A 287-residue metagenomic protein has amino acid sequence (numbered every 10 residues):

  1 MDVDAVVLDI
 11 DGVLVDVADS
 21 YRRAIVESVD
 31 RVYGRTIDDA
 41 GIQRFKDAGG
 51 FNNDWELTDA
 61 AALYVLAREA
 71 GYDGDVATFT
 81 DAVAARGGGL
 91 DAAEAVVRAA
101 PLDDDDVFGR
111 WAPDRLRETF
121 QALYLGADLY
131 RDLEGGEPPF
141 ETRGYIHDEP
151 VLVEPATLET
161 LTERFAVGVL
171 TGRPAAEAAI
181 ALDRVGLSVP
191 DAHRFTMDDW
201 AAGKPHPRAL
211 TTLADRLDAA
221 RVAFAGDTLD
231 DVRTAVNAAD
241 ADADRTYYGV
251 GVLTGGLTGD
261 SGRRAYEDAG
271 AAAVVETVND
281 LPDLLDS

Functional and structural regions predicted by a protein language model:
M1-G50, E56-D59, L63-A67: Active-site neighborhood of HAD-like aspartate-dependent phosphohydrolases
I25, D132-F140, G144-D183, M197: Substrate-recognition element of Asp-dependent hydrolases with the DxDx(T/V) motif
G49-E149: A metal-dependent, Asp-based hydrolase signature
D148, L170-A223, T228-A241: Substrate-recognition "cap/lid" segment bordering the active-site pocket of phosphatases
F165-V169, R221, G270-A271: Short active-site oxyanion
A225-A273: Acidic, Mg2+-coordinating phosphoryl-transfer loop and its flanking beta/alpha structural elements, shared across
A272-D280: Short acidic-hydrophobic, aromatic-tinged amphipathic segments that line or gate anion-handling sites
L281-S287: Short amphipathic alpha-helix with an adjacent loop that forms part of the alpha/beta core around
